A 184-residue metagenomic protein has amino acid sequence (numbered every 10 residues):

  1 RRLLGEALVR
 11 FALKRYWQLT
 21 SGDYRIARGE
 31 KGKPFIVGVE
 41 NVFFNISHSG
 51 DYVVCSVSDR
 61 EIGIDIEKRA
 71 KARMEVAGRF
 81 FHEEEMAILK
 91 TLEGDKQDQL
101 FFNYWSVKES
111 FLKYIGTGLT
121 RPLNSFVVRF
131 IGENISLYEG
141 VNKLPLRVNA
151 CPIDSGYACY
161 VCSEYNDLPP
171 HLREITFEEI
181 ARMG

Functional and structural regions predicted by a protein language model:
R1-G184: Core catalytic alpha/beta fold that binds nucleotide/phospho-ligands
